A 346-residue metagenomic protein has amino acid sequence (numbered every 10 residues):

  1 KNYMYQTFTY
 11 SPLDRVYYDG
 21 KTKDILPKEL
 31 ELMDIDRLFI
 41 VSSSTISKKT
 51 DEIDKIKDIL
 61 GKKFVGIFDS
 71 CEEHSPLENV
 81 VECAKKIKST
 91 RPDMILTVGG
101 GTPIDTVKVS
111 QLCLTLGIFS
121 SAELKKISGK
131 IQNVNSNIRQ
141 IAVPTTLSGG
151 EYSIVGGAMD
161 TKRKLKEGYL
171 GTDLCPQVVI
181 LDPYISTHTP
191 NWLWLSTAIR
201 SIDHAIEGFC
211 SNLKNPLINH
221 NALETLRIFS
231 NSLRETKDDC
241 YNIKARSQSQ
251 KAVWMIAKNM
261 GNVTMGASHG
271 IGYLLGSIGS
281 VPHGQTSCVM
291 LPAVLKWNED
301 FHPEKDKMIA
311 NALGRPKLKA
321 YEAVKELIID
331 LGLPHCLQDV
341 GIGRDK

Functional and structural regions predicted by a protein language model:
N2-M94, L337: ATP/NTP phosphate-donor binding region
K55, C83-A84, P103-G117, S153-G156: Short Gly/Thr/Asp-enriched flexible loops that form oxyanion-binding sites at enzyme active sites
P92-K108, T145-G150, I278: Glycine/serine-rich anion-binding loops at beta->alpha junctions that coordinate negatively charged ligand groups
L116-K214: A glycine/threonine-rich phosphate-anchoring loop and its flanking beta-alpha core in nucleotide/phosphate-binding
S148, W254-S287: Glycine-rich phosphate/pyrophosphate-binding beta-alpha loops
N191-M255, N259: C-terminal and late-domain segments of enzyme folds
I278-D345: Gly/Pro-rich interdomain helix-loop hinge
